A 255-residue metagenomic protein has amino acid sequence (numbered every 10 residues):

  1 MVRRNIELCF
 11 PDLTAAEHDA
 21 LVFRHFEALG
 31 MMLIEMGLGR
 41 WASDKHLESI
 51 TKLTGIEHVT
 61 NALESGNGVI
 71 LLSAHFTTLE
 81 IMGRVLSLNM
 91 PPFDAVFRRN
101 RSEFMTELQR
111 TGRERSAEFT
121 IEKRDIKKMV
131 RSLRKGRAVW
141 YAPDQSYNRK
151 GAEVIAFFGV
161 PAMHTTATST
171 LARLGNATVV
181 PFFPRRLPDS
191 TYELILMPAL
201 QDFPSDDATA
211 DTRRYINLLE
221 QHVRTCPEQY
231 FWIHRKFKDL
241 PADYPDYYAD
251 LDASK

Functional and structural regions predicted by a protein language model:
M1-S73, L108-T111, A117: Membrane-anchoring hydrophobic helices of lipid-metabolizing enzymes
V2-N5, M82, L108-Q109, D125 (+2 more regions): Hydrophobic alpha-helical segments typical of transmembrane helices and their membrane-interface/capping positions
D19-F26, N61-E64, L88-P91, K123-K255: Non-catalytic C-terminal accessory region of glycerolipid acyltransferases and related lyso-lipid remodeling enzymes
R24, M31, S65-R124, K135 (+2 more regions): Catalytic core of membrane glycerolipid acyltransferases/transacylases, capturing the structured, soluble-facing
